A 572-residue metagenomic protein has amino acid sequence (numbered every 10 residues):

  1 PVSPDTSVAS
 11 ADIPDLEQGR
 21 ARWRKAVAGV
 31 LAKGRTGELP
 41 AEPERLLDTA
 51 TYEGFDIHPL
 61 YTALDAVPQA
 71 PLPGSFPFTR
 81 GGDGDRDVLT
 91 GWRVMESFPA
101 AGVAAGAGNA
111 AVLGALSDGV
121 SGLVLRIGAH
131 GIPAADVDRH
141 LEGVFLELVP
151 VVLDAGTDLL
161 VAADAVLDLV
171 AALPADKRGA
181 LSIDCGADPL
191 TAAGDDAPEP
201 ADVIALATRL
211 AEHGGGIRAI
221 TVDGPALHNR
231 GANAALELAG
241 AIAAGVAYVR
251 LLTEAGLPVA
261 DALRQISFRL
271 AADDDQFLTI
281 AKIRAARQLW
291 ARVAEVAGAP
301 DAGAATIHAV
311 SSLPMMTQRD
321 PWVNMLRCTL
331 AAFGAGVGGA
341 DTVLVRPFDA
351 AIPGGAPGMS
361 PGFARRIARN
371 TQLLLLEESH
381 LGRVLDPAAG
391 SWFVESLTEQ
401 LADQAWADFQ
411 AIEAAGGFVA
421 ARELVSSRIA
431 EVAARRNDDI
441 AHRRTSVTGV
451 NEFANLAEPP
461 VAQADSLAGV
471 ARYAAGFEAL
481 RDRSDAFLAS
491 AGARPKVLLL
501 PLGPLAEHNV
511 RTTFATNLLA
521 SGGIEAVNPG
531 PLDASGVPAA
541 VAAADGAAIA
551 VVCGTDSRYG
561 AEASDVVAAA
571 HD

Functional and structural regions predicted by a protein language model:
P1-A271, D275, A305-T306, T342 (+7 more regions): Catalytic alpha/beta active-site cores
P1-K25, R35, P43-T49, E53-G82 (+1 more regions): Intrinsic disorder at enzyme termini
P4-S7, E147, Q265-R269, I307-S312 (+5 more regions): Short acidic (Asp/Glu) and glycine-rich catalytic loops that position anionic groups and cofactors
A32, T36, S121, E142 (+14 more regions): Generic secondary-structure signature for well-ordered alpha-helical cores
L47-P59, G114-G122, V323-V345, D349 (+6 more regions): Conserved phosphate/anionic-ligand binding catalytic regions in large, soluble enzymes, centered on
V151, L190-D195, N229-R230, S311-P321 (+2 more regions): Short beta-alpha connecting loops at secondary-structure transitions that line or flank enzyme active sites
N233-E237, D273-A285, S312-L326, G355-I367 (+5 more regions): Short glycine/threonine-rich loop-to-helix capping motif typified by GTGT followed within a few residues by an Asp-Pro
P300-V310, R319-P353, S360-L381: Flexible glycine/proline-rich, aromatic-decorated loop/lid segments
